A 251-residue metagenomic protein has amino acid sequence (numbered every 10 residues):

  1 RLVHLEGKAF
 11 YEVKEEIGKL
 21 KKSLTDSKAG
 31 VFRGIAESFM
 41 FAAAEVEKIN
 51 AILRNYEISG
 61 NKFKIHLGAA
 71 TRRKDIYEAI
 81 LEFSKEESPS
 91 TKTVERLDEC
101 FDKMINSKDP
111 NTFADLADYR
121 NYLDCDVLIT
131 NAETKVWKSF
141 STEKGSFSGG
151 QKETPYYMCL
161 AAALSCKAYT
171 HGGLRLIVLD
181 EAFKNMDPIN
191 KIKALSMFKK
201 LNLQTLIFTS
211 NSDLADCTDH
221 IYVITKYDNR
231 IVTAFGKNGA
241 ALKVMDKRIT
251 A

Functional and structural regions predicted by a protein language model:
R1-S139, Y156, T170: Extended, charged coiled-coil "arm/hinge" scaffolds of SMC/Rad50-like chromosome-maintenance ATPases and other large
V46-N50, Y77, D187-N190, D216-D219: A short acidic (Asp/Glu
I129-L160, A182-P188: Conserved ABC ATPase signature
A162-S165: Walker A/P-loop NTP-binding motif
K167, N185-M186, L214-A215: Catalytic P-loop NTPase motifs of RecA-like helicase/translocase cores
K167-R175: Short basic/glycine-enriched coil/helix segment immediately N-terminal to the Walker B
V178-L179: Walker B beta-strand of ABC/ABC-like P-loop ATPase nucleotide-binding domains, specifically the conserved hydrophobic
I189-A251: C-terminal lobe/lid and adjacent interdomain/linker elements of RecA-like ASCE P-loop ATPase modules
